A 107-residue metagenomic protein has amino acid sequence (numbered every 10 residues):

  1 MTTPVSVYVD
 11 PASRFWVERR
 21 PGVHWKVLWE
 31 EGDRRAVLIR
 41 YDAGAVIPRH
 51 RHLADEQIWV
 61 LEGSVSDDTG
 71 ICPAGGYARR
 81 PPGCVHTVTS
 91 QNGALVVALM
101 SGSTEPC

Functional and structural regions predicted by a protein language model:
M1-R35: A short, N-terminal "cap"/entry segment at the start of jelly-roll beta-barrel domains of the cupin/DSBH fold
V27-W29, V37-I39, P48-H52, T69-G70 (+1 more regions): Short histidine-centered beta-strand/loop micro-motifs that create catalytic or ligand/metal-coordination sites
G32-R35, A43-A45, S66, G102-T104: Short, charged/polar surface micro-motifs in flexible loops or helix N-caps
A43-A45, H52-D67, A74: Glycine- and acidic-residue-biased ligand/ion/polar-headgroup-sensing regions
V46, G76-Y77, L95: Residue-level marker of beta-strand positions
S66-S90: Short acidic-glycine-tyrosine-enriched beta hairpin
P82-C107: Ligand-binding loop in jelly-roll beta-barrel domains
